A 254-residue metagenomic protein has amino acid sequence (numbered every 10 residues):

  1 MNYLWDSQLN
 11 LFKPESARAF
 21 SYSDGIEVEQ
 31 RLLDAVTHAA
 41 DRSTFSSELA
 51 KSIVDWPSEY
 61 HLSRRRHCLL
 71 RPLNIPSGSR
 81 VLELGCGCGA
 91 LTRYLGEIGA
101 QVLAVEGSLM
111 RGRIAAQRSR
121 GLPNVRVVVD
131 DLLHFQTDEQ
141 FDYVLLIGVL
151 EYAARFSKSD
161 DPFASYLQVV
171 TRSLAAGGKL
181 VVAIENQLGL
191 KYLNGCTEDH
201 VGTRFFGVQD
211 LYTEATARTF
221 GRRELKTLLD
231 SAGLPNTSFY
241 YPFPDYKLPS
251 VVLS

Functional and structural regions predicted by a protein language model:
M1-D41: N-terminal auxiliary segments of SAM/dcSAM-dependent transferases
G78-G87: Conserved class I S-adenosyl-L-methionine
C88-G99: Conserved SAM-binding loop of SAM-dependent methyltransferases across substrates and taxa, primarily the Class I
I98-N124, D131: Class I SAM-dependent methyltransferase SAM/SAH-binding core
Q136-V144: A short acidic, Gly/Pro-enriched loop at the edge of an enzyme's catalytic core that lines a small-molecule cofactor
D161-K179: A short glycine-rich, Lys/Arg-flanked "PGG" loop and its adjoining helix->strand segment in the class I
V181-T203: Conserved class I S-adenosyl-L-methionine
A215-G233, T237-F239: Short alpha-helix
